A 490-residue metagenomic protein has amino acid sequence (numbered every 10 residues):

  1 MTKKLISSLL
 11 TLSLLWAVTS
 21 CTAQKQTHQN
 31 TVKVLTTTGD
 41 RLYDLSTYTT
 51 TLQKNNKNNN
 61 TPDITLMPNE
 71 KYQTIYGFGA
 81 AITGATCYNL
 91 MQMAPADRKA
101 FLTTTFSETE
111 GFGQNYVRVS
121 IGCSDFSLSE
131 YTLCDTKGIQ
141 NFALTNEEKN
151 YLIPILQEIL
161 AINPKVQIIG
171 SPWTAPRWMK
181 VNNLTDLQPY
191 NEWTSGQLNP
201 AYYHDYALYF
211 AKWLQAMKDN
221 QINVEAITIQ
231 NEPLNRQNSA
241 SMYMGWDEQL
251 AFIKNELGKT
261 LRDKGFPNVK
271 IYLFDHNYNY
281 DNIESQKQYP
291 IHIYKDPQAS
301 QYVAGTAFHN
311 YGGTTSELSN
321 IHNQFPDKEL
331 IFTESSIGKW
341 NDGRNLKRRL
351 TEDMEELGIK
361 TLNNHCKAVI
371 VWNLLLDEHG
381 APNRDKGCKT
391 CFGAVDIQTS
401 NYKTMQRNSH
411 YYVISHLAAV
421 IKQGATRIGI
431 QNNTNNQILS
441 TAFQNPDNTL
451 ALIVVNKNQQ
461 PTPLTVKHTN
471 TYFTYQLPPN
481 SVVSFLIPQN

Functional and structural regions predicted by a protein language model:
M1-Q29: Bacterial Sec-dependent N-terminal signal peptides
C21, C87, C123, C134 (+2 more regions): Generic recognition of cysteine residues
H28-L45, T51-P62, I168-G170, A207-E225 (+1 more regions): Substrate-binding and catalytic surfaces of secreted/luminal carbohydrate-active proteins
L45-V224, G245, N255: N-terminal catalytic cores of secreted or lumenal carbohydrate-active enzymes
A85-C87, A175-W178, N231-Q237, G338: Conserved radical SAM core fold
T228: Ser/Thr-glycine-rich phosphate-binding loops at phosphate-binding pockets of nucleotides, nucleotide cofactors
